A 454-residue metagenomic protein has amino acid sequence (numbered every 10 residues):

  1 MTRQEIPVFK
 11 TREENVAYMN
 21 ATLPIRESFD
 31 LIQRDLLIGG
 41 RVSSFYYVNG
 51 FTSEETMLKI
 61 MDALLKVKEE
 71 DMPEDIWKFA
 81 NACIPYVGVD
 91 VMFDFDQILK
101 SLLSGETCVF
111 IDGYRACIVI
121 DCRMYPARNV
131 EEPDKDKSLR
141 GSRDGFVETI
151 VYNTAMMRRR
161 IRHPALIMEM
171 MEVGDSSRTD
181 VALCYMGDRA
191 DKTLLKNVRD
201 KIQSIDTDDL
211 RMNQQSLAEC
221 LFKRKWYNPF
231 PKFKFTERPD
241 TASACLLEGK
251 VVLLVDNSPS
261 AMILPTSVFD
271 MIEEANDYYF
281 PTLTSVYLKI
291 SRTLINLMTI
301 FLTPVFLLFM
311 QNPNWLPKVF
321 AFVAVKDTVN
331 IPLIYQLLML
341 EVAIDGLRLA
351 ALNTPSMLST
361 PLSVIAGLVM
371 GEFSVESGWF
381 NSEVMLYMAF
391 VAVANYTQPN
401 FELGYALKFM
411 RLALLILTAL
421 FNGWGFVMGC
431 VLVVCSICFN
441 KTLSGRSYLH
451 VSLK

Functional and structural regions predicted by a protein language model:
M1-V305, F309, P313-W315, I437-K454: Membrane-embedded alpha-helical signal segments
N20, R158, S243, I344 (+2 more regions): Short glycine-/small-residue-rich flexible loop motifs, especially phosphate/cofactor-binding loops
V252, S260, T266-L412: Transmembrane alpha-helical segments that form the functional core of multipass membrane systems
S382-K454: Hydrophobic alpha-helical transmembrane segments of membrane transport and translocation systems, primarily multi-pass
